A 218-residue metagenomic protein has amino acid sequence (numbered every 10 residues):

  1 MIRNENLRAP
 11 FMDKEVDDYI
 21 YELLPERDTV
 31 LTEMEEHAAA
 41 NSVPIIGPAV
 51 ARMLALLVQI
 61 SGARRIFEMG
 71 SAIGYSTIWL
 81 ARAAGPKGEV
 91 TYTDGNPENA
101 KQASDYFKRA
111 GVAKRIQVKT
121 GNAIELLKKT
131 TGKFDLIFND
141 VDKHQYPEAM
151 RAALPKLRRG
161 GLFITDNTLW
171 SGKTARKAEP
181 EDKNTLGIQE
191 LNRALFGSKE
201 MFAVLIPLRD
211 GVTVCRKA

Functional and structural regions predicted by a protein language model:
M1-D28: N-terminal auxiliary segments of SAM/dcSAM-dependent transferases
F11, P25-T29, G121, K183-L186: Short coil/turn linker and secondary-structure boundary residues
E15, A38-A39, F134, R176: Short amphipathic alpha-helical segments at helix-loop
V16, R27-V30, V50, N99: Single-residue recognition of alpha-helix capping/boundary positions
E22-E26, A39-M53, Q59: Conserved SAM-binding loop and adjacent beta-strand
M34: Beta-strand-loop-alpha "switch" segments that mediate conformational coupling across diverse proteins
P48-A218: S-adenosylmethionine/decaboxylated-SAM
